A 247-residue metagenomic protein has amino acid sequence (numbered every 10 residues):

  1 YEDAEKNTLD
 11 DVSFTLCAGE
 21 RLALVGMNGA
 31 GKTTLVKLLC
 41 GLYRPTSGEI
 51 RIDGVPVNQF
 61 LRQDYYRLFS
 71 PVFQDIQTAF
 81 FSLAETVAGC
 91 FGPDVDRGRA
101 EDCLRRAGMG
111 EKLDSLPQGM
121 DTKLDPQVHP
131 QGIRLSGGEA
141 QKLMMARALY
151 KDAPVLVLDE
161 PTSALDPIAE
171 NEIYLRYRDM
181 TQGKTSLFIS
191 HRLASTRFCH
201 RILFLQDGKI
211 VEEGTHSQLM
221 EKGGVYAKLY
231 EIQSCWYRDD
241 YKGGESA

Functional and structural regions predicted by a protein language model:
N7, G110-L143, D152, W236-S246: ABC-fold ATPase nucleotide-binding domain signature/coupling loops
V25-M27: The feature captures the beta-strand-to-loop junction immediately N-terminal to the Walker
C40: Helix-to-loop junction immediately C-terminal to a conserved catalytic motif
R51, Y66, A84-P130, L175 (+1 more regions): ABC ATPase nucleotide-binding domain helical subdomain, centered on the C-loop/LSGGQ "ABC signature"
G119, L175, R197-A247: C-terminal portion of ABC ATPase nucleotide-binding domains
L156-E160: Catalytic Walker B motif of ABC-type/P-loop ATPase nucleotide-binding domains
D179-F188, T196: Conserved catalytic loops of ABC-family nucleotide-binding domains
